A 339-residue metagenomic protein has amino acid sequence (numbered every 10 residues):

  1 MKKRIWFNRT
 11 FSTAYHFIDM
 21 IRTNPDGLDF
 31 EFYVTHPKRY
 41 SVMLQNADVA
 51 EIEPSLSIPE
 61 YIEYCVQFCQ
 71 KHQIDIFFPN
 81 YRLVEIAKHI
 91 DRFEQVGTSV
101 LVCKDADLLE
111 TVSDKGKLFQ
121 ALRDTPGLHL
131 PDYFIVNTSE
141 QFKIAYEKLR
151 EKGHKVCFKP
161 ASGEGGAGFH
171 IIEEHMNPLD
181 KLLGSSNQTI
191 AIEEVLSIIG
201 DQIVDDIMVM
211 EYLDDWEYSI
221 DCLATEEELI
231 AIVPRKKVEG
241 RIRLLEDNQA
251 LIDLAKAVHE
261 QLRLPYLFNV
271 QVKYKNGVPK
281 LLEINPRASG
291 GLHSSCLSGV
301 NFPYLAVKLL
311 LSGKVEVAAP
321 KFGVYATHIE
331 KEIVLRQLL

Functional and structural regions predicted by a protein language model:
M1-C103: ATP-binding N-terminal substructure of ATP-dependent carboxylate-amine bond-forming enzymes
K2-W6, K155, M208: Residues that mark the start of a beta-strand
N8, H72, V238-D253, A257-L339: ATP-dependent carboxylate activation and anion-phosphoryl transfer catalytic cores that bind Mg-ATP to form
M43-L44, Y61-E63, L108-G116, G166-A167 (+1 more regions): Short, charged, surface-exposed secondary-structure boundary motifs
L109-D206: Active-site nucleotide/adenylate-binding loops and adjacent lid/helix of ATP-dependent enzymes
R150, S162-E164, Y212-W216, R263-P265: A short catalytic or substrate-binding loop motif that flags glycine-/basic-rich loops and adjacent residues that bind
L182-V258, L262, K273-Y274, V278-K280: Phosphate-binding site of ATP-dependent enzymes
